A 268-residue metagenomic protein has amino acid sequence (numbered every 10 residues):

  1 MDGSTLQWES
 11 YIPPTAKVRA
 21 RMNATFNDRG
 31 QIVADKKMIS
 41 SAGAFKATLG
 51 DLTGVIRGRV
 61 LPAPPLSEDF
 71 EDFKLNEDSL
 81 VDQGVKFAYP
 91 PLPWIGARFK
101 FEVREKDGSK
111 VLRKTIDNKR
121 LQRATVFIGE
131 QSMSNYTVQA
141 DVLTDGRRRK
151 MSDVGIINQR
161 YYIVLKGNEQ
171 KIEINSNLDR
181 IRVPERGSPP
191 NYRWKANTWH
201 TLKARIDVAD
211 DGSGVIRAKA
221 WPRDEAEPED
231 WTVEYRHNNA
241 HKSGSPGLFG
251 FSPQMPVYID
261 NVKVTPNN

Functional and structural regions predicted by a protein language model:
M1-E77: Extracytoplasmic soluble-region selector
F70, D260-V264: Extracellular beta-strand elements of beta-rich domains used for carbohydrate recognition/degradation or cell-matrix
F70, V138-A140, N197-D210, G214-A220: Short tryptophan-centered beta-strand motifs in secreted/extracellular beta-sheet-rich domains of glycan-recognition
E77-V111, K119-Q122: Extracellular glycan-recognition surfaces and repeat-rich motifs
E105-R182, N267: Secretory/extracellular carbohydrate-interaction modules and structurally similar beta-sandwich "look-alikes"
A124-E130, R186-W194, G247-F249: Beta-strand-rich interaction surfaces with strong enrichment in secreted/lumenal proteins
D179-K203: Short, aromatic/His-centered strand-loop micro-motif at the edge of beta-sheets
E227-Y258: Flexible glycan-contacting loops in extracellular carbohydrate-active proteins
